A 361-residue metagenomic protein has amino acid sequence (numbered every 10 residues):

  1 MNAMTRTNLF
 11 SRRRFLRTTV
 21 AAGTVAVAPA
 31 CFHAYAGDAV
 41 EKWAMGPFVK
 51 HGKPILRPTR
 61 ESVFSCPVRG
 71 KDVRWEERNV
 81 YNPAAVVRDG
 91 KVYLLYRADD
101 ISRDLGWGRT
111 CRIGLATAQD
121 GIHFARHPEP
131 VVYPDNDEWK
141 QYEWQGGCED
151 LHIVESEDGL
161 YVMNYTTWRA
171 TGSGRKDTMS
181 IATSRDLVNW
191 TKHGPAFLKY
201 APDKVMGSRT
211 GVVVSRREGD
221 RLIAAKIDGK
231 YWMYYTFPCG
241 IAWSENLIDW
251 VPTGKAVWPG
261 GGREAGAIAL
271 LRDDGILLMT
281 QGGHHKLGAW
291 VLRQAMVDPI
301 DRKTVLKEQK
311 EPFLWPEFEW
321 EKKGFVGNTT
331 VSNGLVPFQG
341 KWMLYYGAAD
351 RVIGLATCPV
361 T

Functional and structural regions predicted by a protein language model:
N2-G23: N-terminal secretory signal peptides and thylakoid transit peptides that target proteins across membranes
T24-A28: Terminal signal-anchor or tail-anchor transmembrane helices that tether membrane-associated enzymes to cellular
G37-G146, V154-A265, L270-F325, Q339-T361: Beta-rich carbohydrate-recognition and catalytic domains
W320-E321, T330-N333: Short glycine-rich, acidic/polar surface loops and turns
